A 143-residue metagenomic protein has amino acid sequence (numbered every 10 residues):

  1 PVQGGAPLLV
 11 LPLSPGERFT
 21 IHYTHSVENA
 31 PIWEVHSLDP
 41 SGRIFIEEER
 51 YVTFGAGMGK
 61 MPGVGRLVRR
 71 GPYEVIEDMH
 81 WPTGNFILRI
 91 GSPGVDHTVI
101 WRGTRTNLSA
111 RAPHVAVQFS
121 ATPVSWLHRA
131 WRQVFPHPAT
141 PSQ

Functional and structural regions predicted by a protein language model:
P1-T53, G57: N-terminal secretory signal peptides
I44, M58-Q143: Mature, soluble, non-transmembrane domains
